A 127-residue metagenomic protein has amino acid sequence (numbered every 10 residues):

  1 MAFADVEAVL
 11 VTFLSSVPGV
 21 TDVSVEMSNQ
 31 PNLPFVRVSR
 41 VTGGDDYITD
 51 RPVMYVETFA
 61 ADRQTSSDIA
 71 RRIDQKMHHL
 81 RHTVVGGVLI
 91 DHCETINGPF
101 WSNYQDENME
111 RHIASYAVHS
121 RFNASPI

Functional and structural regions predicted by a protein language model:
M1-D46, Q64, D68, Q75 (+1 more regions): Small/polar-rich, solvent-exposed N-terminal microdomains that initiate assembly or binding
M1-T12, Q30, V41-T49, L89-I127: Short, charged interaction patches at domain edges and termini
V20-D22, R40, D50-V53, E57 (+1 more regions): Generic preference for well-ordered secondary structure
T49-S66, I73, E110-S120: Oligomerization/assembly interface segments of phage tail-like spikes and tubes
